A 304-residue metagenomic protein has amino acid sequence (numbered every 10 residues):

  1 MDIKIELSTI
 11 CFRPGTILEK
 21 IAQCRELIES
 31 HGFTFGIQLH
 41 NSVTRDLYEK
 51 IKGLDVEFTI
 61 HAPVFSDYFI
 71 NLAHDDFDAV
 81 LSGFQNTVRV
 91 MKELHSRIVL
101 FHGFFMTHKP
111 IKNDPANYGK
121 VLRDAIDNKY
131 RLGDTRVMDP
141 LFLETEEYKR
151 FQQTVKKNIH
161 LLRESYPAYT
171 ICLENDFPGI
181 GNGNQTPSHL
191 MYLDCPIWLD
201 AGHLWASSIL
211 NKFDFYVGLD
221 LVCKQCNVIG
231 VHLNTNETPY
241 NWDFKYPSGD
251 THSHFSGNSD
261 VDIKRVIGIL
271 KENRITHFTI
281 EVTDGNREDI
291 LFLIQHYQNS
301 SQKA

Functional and structural regions predicted by a protein language model:
M1-R89, E93, C195-P196, A304: N-terminal pre-domain/capping segments
I3-T9, F35-L39, V56-A62, V99-F101 (+4 more regions): Hydrophobic faces of well-ordered beta-strands that scaffold small-molecule active sites in alpha/beta enzyme cores
S8-F12, H40-T44, P63-F65, F104-M106 (+4 more regions): Active-site beta-loop-alpha junctions enriched in small/polar residues
I17-C24, Y48-K52, K149-L161, F177-C195 (+2 more regions): Distinct, well-ordered alpha-helical segments
N41-D55, G83-R97, G183-L190, F213-I229: Short amphipathic alpha-helices and their capping/turn segments at secondary-structure boundaries
I70-D78, W205-I275: Gly/Pro-rich active-site loop or hairpin
A73-P196, D262-K264: Active-site acidic/histidine proton-transfer and metal-coordination neighborhood in alpha/beta enzyme cores
R287-A304: C-terminal helical cap(s) of enzyme catalytic domains, especially alpha/beta-barrels
